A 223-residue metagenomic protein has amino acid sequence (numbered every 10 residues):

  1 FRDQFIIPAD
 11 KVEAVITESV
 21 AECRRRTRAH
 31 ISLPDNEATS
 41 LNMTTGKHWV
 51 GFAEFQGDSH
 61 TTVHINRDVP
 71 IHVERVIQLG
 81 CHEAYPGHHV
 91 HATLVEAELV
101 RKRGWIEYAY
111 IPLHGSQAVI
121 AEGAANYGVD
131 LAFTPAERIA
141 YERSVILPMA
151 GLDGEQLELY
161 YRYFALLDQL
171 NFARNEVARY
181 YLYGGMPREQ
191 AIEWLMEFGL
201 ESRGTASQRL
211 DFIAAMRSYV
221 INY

Functional and structural regions predicted by a protein language model:
F1-Y223: N-terminal maturation segment of proteins
